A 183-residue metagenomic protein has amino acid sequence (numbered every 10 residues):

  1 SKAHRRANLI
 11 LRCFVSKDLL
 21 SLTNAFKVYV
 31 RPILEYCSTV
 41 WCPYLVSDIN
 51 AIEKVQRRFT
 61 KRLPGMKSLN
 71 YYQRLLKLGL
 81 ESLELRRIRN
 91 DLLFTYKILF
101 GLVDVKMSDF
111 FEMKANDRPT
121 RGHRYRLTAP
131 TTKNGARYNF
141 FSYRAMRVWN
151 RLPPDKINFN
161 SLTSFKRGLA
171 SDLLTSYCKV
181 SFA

Functional and structural regions predicted by a protein language model:
S1-A183: Hydrophobic/basic alpha-helical segments
